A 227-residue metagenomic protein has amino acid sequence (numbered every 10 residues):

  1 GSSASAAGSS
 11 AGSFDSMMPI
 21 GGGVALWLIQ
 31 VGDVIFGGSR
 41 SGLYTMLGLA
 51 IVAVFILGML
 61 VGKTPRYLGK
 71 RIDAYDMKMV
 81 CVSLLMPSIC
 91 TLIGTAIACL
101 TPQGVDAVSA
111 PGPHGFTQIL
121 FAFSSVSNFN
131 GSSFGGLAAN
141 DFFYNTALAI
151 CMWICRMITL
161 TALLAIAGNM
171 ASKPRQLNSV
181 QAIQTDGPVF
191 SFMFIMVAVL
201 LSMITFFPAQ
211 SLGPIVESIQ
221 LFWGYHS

Functional and structural regions predicted by a protein language model:
G1-S41, V105-C151, A209-S227: P-loop potassium selectivity filter motif centered on the GYG triad
S39, L43, C81, L92 (+2 more regions): Hydrophobic transmembrane alpha-helical segments of multi-pass transport and channel proteins
L43-K63, I150-K173: Transmembrane alpha-helical segments in integral membrane proteins
G48-G58, L84-I97, L164-G168, M193-T205: Hydrophobic core segments of alpha-helical transmembrane domains in multi-pass membrane transport and ion-translocation
I56, A98-T101, T159-S172, L200-L221: Membrane-helix cytosolic exit motif
L57-A74, V105-D106, A165-D186: Alpha-helical transmembrane segments
R71-P87, Q184-A198: Alpha-helical transmembrane segments and their helix-start/interface "positive-inside/aromatic belt" motifs in integral
S132-G136, N140, P174-F207, S211: Internal helix-turn-beta structural module
